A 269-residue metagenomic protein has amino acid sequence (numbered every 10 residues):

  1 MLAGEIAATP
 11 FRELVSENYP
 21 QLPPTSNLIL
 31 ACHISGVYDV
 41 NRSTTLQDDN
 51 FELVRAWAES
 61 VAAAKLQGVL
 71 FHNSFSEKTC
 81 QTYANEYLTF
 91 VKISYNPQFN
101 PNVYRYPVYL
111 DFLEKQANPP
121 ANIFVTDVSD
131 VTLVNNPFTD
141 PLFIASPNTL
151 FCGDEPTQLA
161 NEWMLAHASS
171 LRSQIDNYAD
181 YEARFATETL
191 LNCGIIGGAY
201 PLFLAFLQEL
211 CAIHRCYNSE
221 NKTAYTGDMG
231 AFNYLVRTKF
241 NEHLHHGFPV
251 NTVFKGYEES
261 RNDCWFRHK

Functional and structural regions predicted by a protein language model:
L2-Y104, V108-A121, P201, F240: N-terminal anchoring/stem segment of glycosyltransferases
Q21-T25, Y83-A84, A117, I144-A145 (+4 more regions): Extracellular/periplasmic catalytic domains that process cell-envelope and extracellular macromolecules
A31-H33, L70-S74, T126-V128, C152-D154 (+2 more regions): Short His-Asn-centered micro-motif
R42, T79-Y83, L133-F138, L207-Q208 (+1 more regions): A short acidic (Asp/Glu
Y95-N102, Q158-A160, V250-Y257: A short acidic, often aromatic-flanked loop/helix-cap motif at beta-alpha or helix-coil junctions that lines enzyme
Y106-A166: GT-A fold catalytic core of metal-dependent nucleotide-sugar glycosyltransferases, centered on the diacidic
T149-I195, M229: PAPS-dependent sulfotransferase catalytic domain
A179-K269: Catalytic core and acceptor-binding pocket of nucleotide-sugar-dependent glycosyltransferases
